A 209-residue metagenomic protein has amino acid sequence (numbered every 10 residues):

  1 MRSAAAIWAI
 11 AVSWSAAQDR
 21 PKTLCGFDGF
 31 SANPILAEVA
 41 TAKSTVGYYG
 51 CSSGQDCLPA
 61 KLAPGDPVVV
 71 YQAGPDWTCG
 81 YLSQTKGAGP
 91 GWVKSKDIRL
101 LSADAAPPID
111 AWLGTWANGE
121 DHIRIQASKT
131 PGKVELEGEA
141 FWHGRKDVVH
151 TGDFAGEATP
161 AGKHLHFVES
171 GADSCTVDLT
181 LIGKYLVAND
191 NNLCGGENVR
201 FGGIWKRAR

Functional and structural regions predicted by a protein language model:
M1-W8: Sec-dependent signal peptide recognition, specifically the positively charged N-region followed immediately by
W8-A17: Hydrophobic h-region of N-terminal signal peptides that target proteins for export in Gram-negative bacteria
A17-C51, K61, Y71-G74, D104-I109: SH3-family beta-barrel domains
R20-G26, Q55-S95: SH3/SH3-like beta-barrel superfamily modules
G29, N118-G162, N189-N191: N-terminal glycine/threonine-rich, aromatic-flanked beta-hairpin/loop signature
P90-L113: Pro/Ala/Gly-rich low-complexity, hydrophilic intrinsically disordered segments
P107-R124, F201-R209: Tryptophan-anchored aromatic micro-motifs
D178, L186-R200: Short, exposed beta-strand-loop hairpins at the edges of beta-sheets in extracellular/periplasmic proteins
